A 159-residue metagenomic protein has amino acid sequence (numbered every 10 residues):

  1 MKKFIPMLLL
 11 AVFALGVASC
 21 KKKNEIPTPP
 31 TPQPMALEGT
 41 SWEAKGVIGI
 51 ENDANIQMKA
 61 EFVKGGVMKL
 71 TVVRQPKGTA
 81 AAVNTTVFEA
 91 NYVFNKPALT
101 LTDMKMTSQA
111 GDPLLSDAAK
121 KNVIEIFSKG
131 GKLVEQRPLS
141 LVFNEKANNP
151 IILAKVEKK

Functional and structural regions predicted by a protein language model:
M1-F4, K21-K22: Positively charged n-region of N-terminal signal peptides that target proteins for export
I5-F13: Sec-dependent N-terminal signal peptides
F13-A14, K146: Intrinsic disorder/low-complexity segments in short proteins, especially the signal peptide and propeptide regions
G16-S19: C-terminal motif of bacterial Sec signal peptides marking the signal peptidase cleavage site
K21-K159: Lipid interaction determinants
